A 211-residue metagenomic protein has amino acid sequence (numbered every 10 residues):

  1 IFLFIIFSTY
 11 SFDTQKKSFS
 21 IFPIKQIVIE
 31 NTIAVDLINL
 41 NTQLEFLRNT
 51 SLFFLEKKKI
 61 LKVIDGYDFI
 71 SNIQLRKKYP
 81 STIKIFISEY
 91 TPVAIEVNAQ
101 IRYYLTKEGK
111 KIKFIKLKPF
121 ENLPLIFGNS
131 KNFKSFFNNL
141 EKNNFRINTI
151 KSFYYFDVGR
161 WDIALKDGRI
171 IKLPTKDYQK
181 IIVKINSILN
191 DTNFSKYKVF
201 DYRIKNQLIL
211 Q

Functional and structural regions predicted by a protein language model:
I1-S51, E56-Q211: Charged, solvent-exposed interaction patches on well-folded alpha/beta domains that mediate macromolecular contacts
